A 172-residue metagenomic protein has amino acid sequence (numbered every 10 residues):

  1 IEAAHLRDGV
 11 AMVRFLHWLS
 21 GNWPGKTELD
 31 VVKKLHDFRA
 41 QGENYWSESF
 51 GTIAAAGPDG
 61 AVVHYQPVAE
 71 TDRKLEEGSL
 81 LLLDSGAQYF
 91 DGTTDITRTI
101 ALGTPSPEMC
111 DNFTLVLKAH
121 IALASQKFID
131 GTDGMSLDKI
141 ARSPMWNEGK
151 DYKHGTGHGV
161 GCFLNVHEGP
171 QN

Functional and structural regions predicted by a protein language model:
E2-N172: Active-site neighborhoods and metal-handling regions in enzymes and metal-associated proteins
